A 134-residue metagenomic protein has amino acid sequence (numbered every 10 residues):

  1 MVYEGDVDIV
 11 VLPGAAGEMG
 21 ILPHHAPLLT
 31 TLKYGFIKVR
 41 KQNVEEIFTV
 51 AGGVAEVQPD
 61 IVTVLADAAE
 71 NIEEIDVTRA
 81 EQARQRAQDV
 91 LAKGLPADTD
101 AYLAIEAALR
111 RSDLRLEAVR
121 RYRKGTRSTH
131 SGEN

Functional and structural regions predicted by a protein language model:
M1-I47: A positional/architectural concept
D6, M19-L22, V57, A83 (+1 more regions): Aromatic-enriched hydrophobic runs in primary sequence
V10, L29-L32, A55, L109 (+1 more regions): Residue-level detector of solvent-exposed, low-hydrophobicity positions
L12-A16, H24, K33-G35, T49 (+5 more regions): Generic hydrophobic/packing signal
K38, V44-G52, V57-V90: Negatively charged, Asp/Glu-rich surface segments that serve as flexible interaction/assembly modules
N71-N134: Acidic/glycine-rich phosphate/pyrophosphate-binding loops and surrounding catalytic core that coordinate Mg2+
